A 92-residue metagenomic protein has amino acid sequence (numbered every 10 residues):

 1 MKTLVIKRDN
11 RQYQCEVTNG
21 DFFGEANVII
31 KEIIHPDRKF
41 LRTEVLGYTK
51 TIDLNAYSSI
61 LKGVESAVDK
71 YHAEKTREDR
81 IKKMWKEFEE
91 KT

Functional and structural regions predicted by a protein language model:
M1-H35: Amphipathic, interaction-prone secondary-structure segments
D37-T92: Mixed-charge, Lys/Arg-enriched low-complexity segments
